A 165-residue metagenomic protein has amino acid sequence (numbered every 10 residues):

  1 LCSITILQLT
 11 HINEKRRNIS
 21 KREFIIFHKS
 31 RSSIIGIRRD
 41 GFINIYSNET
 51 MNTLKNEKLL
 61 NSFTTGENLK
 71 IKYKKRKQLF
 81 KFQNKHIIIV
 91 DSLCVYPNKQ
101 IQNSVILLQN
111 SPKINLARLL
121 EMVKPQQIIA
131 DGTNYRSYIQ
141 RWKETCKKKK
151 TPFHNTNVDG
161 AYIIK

Functional and structural regions predicted by a protein language model:
L1-R22: Glycine- and aromatic-enriched alpha-helical transmembrane segments of multi-pass membrane proteins
T10, R22-I25, N61, Q78: Short non-domain terminal segments
K15-R17, I26, I71: Sterically constrained small-residue positions within well-ordered secondary structures of folded domains
S20-K29, G36: An edge-strand/N-cap motif at the start of beta-rich repeat modules
S30-R31, G36-K165: Extracytosolic and intramembrane catalytic regions of membrane-associated proteins in envelope/secretory systems
